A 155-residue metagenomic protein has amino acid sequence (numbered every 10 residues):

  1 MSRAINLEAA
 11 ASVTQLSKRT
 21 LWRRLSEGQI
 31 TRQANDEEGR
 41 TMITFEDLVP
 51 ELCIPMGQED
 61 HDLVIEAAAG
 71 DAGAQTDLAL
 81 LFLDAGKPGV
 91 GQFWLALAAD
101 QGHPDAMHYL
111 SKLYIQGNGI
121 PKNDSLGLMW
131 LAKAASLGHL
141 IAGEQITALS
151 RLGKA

Functional and structural regions predicted by a protein language model:
M1-T20: Polyanion-binding surface elements
I5, Q29-G57: Short helix-start
D60, V64, D71-D77, H108: Alpha-helical tetratricopeptide repeat
A69-D71, Q101-P104, Q116-N118, N123 (+2 more regions): Short helix-capping/linker turns of helical repeat alpha-solenoids
D77-D84, Y109-Q116, A148-L152: Hydrophobic face of amphipathic alpha-helices that form TPR/SEL1-like repeat modules and related alpha-solenoid
